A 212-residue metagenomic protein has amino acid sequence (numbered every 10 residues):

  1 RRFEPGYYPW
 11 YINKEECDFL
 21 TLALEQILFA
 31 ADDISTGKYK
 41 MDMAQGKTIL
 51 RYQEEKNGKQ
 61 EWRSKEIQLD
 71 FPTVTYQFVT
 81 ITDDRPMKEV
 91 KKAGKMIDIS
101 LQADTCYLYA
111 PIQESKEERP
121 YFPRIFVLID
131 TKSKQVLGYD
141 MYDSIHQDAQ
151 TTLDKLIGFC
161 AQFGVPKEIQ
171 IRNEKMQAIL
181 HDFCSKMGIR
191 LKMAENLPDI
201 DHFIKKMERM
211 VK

Functional and structural regions predicted by a protein language model:
R1-K212: Secondary-structure boundary/capping micro-motif
